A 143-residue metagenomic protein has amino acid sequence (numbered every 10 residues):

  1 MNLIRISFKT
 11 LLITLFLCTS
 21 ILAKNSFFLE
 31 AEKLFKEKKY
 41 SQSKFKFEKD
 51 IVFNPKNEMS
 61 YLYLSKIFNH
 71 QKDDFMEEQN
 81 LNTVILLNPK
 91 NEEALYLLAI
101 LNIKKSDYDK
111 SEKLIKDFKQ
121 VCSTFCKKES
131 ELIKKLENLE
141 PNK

Functional and structural regions predicted by a protein language model:
K36-F45, H70-T83, S106-L114: Structural signature of tandem alpha-helical TPR/SEL1-like repeats, specifically the intra-repeat loop/turn
D50, T83-V84, D117-F118: Canonical positions in the second alpha-helix
Y63, L97, E131-K135: Canonical tetratricopeptide repeat
E112-K143: Terminal, low-structured helical/coil segments at or just beyond the last alpha-helical repeat
